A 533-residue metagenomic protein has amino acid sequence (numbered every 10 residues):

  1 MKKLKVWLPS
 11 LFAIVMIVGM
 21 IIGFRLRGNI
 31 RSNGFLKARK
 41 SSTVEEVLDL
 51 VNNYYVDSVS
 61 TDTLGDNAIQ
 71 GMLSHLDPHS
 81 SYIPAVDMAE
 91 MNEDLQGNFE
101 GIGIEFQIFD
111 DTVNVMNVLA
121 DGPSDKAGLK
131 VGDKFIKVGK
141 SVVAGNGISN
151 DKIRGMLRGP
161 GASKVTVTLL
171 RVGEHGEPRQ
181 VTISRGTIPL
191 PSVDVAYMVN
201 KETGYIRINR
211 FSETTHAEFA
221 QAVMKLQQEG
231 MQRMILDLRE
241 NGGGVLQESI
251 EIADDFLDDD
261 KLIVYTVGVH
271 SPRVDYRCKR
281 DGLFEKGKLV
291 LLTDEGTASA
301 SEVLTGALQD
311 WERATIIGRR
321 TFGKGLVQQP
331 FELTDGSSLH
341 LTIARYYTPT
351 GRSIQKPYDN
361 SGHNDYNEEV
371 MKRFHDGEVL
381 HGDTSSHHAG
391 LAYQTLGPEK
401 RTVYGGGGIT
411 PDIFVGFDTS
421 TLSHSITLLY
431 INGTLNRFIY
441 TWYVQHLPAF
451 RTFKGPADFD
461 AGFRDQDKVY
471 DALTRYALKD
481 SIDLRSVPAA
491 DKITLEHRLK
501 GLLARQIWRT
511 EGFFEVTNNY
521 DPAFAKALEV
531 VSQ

Functional and structural regions predicted by a protein language model:
V6, D49-N52, L76: Short, small/acidic-rich helices and loops at N termini and domain boundaries of DNA replication/processing enzymes
L8-R25: Hydrophobic membrane-insertion alpha-helices, especially the h-region of bacterial N-terminal signal peptides
R25-K40, V44, L48-V56, S60-T61 (+4 more regions): Cleft-lining beta-strand/loop regions that shape enzyme active-site pockets
Y54-L64, S80-A85, M234, V264-T266 (+3 more regions): Surface-exposed patches in mature extracellular/periplasmic domains of secreted proteins
Y55-M116, A162-V195, T517-L528, Q533: Extended, small/polar residue-biased N-terminal targeting/export presequences and adjacent propeptide/linker tracts
V138-G139, L170, P357, G406: Residue-level recognition of conserved beta-strand edge/terminus positions
A300, E312, R319, G323-L391: Polar, glycine-rich mid-to-C-terminal structural blocks that act as macromolecule-binding/assembly scaffolds
S353-I354, Y358-Q533: Conserved functional hotspot residues or short segments at active or partner-binding sites across diverse domains
